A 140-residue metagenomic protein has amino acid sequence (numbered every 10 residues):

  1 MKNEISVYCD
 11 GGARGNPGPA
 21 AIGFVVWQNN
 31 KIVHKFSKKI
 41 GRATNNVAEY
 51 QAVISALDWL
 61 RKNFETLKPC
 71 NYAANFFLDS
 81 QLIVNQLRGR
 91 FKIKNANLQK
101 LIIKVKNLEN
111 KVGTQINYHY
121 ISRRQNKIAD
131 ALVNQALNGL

Functional and structural regions predicted by a protein language model:
M1-K2, C70: Short, low-complexity, intrinsically disordered N-terminal peptides in bacterial proteins
K2-A48, W59: RNase H-like nuclease fold core
G12, N16, I54-L140: RNase H catalytic domain
E49, V53: Short, conserved alpha-helix that lines the donor NDP-sugar binding/gating region of sugar-transfer enzymes
